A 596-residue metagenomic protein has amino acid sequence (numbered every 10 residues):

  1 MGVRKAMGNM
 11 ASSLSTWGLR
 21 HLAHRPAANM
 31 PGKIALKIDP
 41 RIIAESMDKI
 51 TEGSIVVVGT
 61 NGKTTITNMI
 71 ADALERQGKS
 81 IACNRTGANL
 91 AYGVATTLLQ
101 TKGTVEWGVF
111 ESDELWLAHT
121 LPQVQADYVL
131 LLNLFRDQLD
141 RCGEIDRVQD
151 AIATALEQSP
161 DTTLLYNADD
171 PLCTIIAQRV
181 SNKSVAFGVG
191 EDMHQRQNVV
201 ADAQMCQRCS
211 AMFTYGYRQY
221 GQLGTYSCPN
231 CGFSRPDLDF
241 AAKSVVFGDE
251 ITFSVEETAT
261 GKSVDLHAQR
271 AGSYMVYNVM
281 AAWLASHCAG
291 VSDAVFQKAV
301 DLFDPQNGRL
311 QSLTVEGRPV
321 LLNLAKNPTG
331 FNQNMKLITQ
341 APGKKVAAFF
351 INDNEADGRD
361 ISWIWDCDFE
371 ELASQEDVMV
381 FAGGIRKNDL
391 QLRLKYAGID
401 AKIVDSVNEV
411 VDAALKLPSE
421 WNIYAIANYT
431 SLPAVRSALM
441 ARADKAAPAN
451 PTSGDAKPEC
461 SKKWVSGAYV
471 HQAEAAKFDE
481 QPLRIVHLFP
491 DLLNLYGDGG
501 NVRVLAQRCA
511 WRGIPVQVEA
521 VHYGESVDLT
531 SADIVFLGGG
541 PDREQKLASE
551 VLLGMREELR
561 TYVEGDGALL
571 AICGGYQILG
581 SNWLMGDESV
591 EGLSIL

Functional and structural regions predicted by a protein language model:
R4-G188, M193-M205: Phosphate-binding loop of NTP-binding sites
V124-N133, L223-P236, R270-D301: A conserved, hydrophobic alpha-helical segment in the catalytic core of large ATP/adenylate-utilizing enzymes
L139-D146, G358-I361, R436, R543-G554 (+1 more regions): Glycine/threonine-rich flexible loop motifs
G190-E250, Q269: Cys/His-rich short segments
F233, V246-G248, A285-L321, A325: Gly/charged, well-structured mid-domain segments that form the phosphate/adenylate-handling core of ATP-dependent
L324-I403: Active-site beta-alpha connecting loops in nucleotide-dependent enzymes
K457, K462-E564: N-terminal beta1-alpha1 cap of cysteine-dependent amidohydrolase-like domains
D542-L596: Cysteine-nucleophile active-site neighborhood
